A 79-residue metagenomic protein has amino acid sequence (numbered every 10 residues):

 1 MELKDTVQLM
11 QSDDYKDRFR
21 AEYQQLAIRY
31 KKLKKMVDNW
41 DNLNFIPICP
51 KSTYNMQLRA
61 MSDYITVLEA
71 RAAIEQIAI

Functional and structural regions predicted by a protein language model:
M1-D13: Short, charge-rich amphipathic alpha-helices with coiled-coil/heptad character
R20-Y23, A27, K34, N55 (+2 more regions): Alpha-helical coiled-coil heptad-repeat register
R29-P50: Short E/K-rich amphipathic alpha-helical oligomerization segments
C49-I79: Short, compact, well-ordered microdomains
